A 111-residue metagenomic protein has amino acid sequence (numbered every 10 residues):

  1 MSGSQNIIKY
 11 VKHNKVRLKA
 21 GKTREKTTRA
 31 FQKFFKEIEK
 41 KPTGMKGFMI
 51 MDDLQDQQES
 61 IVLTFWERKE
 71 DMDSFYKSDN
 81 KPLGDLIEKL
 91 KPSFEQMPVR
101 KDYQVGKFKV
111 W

Functional and structural regions predicted by a protein language model:
M1-I8, M49-E59, D85-W111: Glycine-rich beta-strand-turn "strand-cap" elements at beta-sheet edges
S2-G3, N14-R17, K69, F75-P82 (+1 more regions): Short flexible/disordered coil segments
I7, T28-F31: Onset of an N-terminal alpha helix
Y10-R17, G47-S78: Short, well-ordered beta-strand segments in beta-rich or mixed alpha/beta enzyme and ligand-binding folds
H13, A30-K33: Non-catalytic alpha-helical scaffold/packing segments enriched in small hydrophobic residues
R17-R29: Short, surface-exposed ligand-recognition loops at beta-strand->loop->(often short) alpha-helix junctions that present
R24-K26, Q58, M72-S74, V110-W111: Short acidic, gly/pro-rich beta-turn/loop elements at beta-sheet edges and active-site/ligand-binding grooves
F34-M45, F65-K101: An amphipathic, aromatic/His-enriched active-site/gating alpha helix that lines ligand/cofactor pockets
